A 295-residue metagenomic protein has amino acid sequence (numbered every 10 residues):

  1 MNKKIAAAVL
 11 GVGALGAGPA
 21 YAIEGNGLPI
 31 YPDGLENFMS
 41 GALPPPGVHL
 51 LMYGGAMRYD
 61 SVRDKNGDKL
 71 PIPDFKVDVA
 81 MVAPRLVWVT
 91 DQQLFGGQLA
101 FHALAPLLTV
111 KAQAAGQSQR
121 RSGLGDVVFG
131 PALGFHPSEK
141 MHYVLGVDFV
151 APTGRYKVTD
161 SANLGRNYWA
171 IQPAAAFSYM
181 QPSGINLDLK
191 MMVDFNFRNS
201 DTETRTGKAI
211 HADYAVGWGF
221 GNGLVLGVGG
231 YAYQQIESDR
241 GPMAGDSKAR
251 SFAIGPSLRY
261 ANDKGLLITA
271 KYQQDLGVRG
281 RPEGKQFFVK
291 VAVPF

Functional and structural regions predicted by a protein language model:
M1-P29: Cleavable N-terminal export/targeting peptides
E24-G25, M39-G47, Y59, D91-A100 (+6 more regions): Short loop/turn motifs that connect adjacent beta-strands in outer-membrane beta-barrel proteins
S40, M52, P84-W88, F129-F135 (+6 more regions): Residues on the lipid-exposed face of transmembrane beta-strands in outer-membrane beta-barrel proteins
P46, K76-P84, R121-V127, G165-I171 (+3 more regions): Residues that define the transmembrane beta-barrel architecture of outer-membrane proteins
V48-M52, G97-A103, Y143-F149, I171 (+5 more regions): Transmembrane beta-strands of outer-membrane beta-barrel proteins
G54-D60, W88-T90, A105-K111, F135 (+5 more regions): Transmembrane beta-strands of outer-membrane beta-barrel pores
R63-P71, T202-F295: Outer membrane beta-barrel transmembrane domains
Q93, A100, P106-R205: Outer-membrane pore/translocation modules
